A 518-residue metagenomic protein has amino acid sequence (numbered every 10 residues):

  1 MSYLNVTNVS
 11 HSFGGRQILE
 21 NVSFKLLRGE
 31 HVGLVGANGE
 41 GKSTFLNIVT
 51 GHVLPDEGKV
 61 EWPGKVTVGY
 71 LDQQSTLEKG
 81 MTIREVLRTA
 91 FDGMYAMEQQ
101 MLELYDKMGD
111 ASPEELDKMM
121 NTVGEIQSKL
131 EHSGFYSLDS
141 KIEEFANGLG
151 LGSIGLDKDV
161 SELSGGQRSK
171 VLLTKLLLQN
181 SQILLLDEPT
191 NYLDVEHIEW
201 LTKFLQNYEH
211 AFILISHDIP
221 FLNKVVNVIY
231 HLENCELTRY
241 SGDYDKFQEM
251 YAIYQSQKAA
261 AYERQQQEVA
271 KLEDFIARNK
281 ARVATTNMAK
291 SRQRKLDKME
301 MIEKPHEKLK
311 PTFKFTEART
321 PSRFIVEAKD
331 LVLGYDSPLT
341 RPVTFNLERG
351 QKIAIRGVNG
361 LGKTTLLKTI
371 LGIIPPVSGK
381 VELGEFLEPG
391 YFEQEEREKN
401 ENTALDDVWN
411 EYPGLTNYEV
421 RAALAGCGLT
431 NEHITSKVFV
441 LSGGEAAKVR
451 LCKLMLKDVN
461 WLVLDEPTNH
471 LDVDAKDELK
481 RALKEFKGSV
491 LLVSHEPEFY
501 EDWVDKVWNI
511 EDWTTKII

Functional and structural regions predicted by a protein language model:
M1-A260, L309, A318-I518: ABC ATP-binding cassette signature C-motif
M250-P305: Intracellular alpha-helical coupling/juxtamembrane segments of multi-pass membrane proteins
F313-F315: Post-kinase regulatory C-tail/linker adjacent to protein kinase catalytic domains
